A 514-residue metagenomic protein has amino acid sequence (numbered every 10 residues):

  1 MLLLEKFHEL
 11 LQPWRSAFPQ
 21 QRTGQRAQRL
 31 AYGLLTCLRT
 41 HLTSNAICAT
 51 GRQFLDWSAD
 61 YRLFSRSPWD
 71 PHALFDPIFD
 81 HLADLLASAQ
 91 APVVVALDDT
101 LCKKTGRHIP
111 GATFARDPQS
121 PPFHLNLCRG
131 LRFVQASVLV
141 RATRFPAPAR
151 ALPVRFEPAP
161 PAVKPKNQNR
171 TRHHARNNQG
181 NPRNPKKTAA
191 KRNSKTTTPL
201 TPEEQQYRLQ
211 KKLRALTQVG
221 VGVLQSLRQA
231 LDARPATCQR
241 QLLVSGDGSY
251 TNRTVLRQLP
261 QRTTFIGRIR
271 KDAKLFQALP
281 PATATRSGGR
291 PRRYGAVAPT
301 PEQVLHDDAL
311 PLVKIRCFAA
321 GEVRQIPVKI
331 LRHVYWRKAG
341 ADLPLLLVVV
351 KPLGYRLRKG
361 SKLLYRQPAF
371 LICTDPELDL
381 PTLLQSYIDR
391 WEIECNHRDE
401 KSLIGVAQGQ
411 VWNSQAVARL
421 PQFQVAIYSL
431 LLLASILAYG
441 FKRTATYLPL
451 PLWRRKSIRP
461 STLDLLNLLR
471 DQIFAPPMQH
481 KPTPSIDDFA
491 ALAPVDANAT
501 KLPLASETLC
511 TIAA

Functional and structural regions predicted by a protein language model:
M1-R15, H108-I109, A147-A151, R155-A514: Single, function-defining residue in the core of a domain
L10-R26: Short, Lys/Arg-enriched anionic-surface-contact patches
F18, R22-T23, L34, L38-A115 (+3 more regions): Electropositive nucleic-acid engagement tracts
R29-Y32: Non-membrane alpha-helical segments in proteins
L38, L74, I78, C128 (+2 more regions): Short, glycine/acidic-rich beta->alpha junctions
A46, A136, A426: A residue-level signal for conserved active-site and pocket-lining positions in enzyme catalytic cores
F64, D98-L101, V140, G248-Y250 (+2 more regions): Short, flexible loop/turn elements at secondary-structure junctions
R66-N184, L331: Active-site-proximal, Lys/Arg-enriched surface segment that forms a nucleic-acid-binding/basic interface patch
